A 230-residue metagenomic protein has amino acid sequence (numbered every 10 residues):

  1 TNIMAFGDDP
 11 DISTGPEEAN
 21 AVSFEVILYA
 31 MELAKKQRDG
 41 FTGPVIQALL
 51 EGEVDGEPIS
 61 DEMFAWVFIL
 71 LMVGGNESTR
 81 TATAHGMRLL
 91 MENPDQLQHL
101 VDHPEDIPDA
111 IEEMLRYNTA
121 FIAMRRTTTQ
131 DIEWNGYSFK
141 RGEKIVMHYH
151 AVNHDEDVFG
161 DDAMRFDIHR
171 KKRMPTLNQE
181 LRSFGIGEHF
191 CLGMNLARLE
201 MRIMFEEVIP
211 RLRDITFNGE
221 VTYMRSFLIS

Functional and structural regions predicted by a protein language model:
T1-S230: Cytochrome P450
